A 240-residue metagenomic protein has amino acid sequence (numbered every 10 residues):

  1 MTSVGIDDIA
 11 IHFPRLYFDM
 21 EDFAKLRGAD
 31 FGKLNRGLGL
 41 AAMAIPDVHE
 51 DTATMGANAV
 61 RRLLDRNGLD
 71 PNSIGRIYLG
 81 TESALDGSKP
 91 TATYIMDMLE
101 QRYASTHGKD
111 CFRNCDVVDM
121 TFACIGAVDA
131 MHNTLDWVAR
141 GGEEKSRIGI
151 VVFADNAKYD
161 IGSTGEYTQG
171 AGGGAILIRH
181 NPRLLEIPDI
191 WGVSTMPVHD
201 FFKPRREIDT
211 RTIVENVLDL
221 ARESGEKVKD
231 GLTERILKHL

Functional and structural regions predicted by a protein language model:
M1-E50, E166-L240: Condensing-enzyme catalytic core mediating Claisen C-C bond formation in acyl metabolism
S3-G5, R76, R147-V151: Short glycine-aspartate micro-motif
I6-D8, L34, L63, I74-I77 (+2 more regions): Buried hydrophobic positions in well-ordered alpha/beta secondary-structure cores of metabolic enzymes
A10-H12, G80-D86, T121-G126, V152-K158 (+1 more regions): Acidic, glycine-rich active-site loops and adjacent beta-strand->loop/helix elements that engage anionic groups
F18, S88-K89, I161-S163: Short glycine-/acidic-enriched loop or helix-start segments at secondary-structure transitions that form or flank
G32-T54, A84-I148: Conserved catalytic cysteine-centered active-site region of acyl-thioester-dependent Claisen-condensing enzymes
A59-G75, V228, L232, I236-L240: Phosphate/pyrophosphate-binding loops at sites that engage ATP/ADP/AMP, CoA/4′-phosphopantetheine, polyphosphate
G126-G192: Internal, well-ordered domain-core segments that constitute the primary functional module of diverse proteins
